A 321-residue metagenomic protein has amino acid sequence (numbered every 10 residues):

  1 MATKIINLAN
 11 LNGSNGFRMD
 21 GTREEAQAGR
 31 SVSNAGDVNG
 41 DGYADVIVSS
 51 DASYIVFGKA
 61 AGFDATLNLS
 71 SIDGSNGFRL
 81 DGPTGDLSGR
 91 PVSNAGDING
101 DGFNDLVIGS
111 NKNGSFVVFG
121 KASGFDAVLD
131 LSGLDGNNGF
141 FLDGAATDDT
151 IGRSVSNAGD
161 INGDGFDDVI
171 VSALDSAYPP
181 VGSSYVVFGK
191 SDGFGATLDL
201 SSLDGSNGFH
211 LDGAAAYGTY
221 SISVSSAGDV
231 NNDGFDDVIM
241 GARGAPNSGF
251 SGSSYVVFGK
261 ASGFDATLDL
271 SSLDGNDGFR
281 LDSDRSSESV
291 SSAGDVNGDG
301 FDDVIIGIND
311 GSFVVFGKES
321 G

Functional and structural regions predicted by a protein language model:
M1-G321: Conserved beta-strand/short-helix segments that make up beta-rich extracellular adhesion/recognition modules
